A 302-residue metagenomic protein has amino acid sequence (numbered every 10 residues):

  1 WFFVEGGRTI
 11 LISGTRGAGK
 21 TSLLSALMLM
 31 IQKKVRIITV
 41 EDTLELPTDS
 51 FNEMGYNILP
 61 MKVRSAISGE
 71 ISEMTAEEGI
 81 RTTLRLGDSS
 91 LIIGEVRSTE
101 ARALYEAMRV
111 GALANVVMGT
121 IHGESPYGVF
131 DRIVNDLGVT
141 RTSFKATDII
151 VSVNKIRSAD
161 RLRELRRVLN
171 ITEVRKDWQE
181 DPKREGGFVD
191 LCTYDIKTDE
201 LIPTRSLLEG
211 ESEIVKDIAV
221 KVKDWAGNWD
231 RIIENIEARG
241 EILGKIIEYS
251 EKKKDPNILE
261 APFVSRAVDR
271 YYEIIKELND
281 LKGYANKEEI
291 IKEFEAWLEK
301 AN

Functional and structural regions predicted by a protein language model:
F2-G17, L24-I156: Switch/coupling sub-region of P-loop NTPases
T9, I37, S89, I156 (+4 more regions): Intrinsically disordered or highly flexible coil/loop and linker segments, enriched in small and charged/polar residues
I10-I12, L24, I93-A114, M118-I121 (+3 more regions): Amphipathic, soluble alpha/beta structural segments
Q32-D42, K62, L113-G123, R141-K145 (+2 more regions): Short, Lys/Arg-enriched charge-dense amphipathic segments
Y56, Y105, Y127, Y194 (+3 more regions): Sequence-level detector for tyrosine residue identity
G128-F144, I149-V151, I156-L162, Y272 (+1 more regions): A hydrophobic alpha-helix/topogenic segment detector that preferentially activates on transmembrane helices
I149-E241: Conserved P-loop NTPase
E234-N302: Terminal-proximal interaction/regulatory segments of ATP-powered molecular machines
